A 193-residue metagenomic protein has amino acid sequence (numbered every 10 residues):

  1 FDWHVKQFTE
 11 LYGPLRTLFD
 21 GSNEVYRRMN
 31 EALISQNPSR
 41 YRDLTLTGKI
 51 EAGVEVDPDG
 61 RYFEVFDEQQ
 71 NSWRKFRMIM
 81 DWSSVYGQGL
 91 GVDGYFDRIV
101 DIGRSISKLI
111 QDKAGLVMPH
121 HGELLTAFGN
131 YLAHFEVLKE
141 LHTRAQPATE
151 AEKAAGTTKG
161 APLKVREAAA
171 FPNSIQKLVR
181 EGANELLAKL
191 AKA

Functional and structural regions predicted by a protein language model:
F1-A193: Conserved non-transmembrane functional hotspots
